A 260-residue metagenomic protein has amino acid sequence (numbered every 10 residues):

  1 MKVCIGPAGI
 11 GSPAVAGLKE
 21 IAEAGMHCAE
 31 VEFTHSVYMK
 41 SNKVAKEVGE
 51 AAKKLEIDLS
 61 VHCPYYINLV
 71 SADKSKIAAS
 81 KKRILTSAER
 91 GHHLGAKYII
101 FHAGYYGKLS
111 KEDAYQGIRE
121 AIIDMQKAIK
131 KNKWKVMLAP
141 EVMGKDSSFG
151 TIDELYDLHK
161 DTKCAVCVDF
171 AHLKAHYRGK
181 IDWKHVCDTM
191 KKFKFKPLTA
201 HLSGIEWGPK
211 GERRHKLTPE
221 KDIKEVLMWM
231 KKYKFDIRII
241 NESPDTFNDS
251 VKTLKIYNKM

Functional and structural regions predicted by a protein language model:
M1-C63, I67-T86: N-terminal pre-domain/capping segments
G9-V15, F33-V44, N68-S71, Y106-L109 (+3 more regions): Acidic-and-aromatic substrate-binding clefts and catalytic sites of carbohydrate-active enzymes
L18-G25, K40-S60, T86-G95, Q126-K133 (+3 more regions): Acidic (Asp/Glu)-rich catalytic clusters
I21, A29, H62, S80 (+6 more regions): Conserved, mostly hydrophobic/aromatic
N42-E50, I77, K81-I84, Y115-R119 (+3 more regions): Charged helix-capping and loop-helix junction motifs
K53-K54, V70-V168, A175: Active-site acidic/histidine proton-transfer and metal-coordination neighborhood in alpha/beta enzyme cores
C63-Y66, F101-G104, S203-I205: Short loop/turn segments at strand-loop or loop-helix junctions that form parts of catalytic or ligand-binding pockets
C164-F170, K174-M260: Histidine-acidic metal/acid-base catalytic patches
